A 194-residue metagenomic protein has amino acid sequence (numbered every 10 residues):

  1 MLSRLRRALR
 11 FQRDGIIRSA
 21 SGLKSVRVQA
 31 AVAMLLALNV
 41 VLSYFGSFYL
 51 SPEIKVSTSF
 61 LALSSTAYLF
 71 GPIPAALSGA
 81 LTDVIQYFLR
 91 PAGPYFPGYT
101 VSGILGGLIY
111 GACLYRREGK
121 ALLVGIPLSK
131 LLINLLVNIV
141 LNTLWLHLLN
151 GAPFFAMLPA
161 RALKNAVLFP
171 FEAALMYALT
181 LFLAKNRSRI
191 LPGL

Functional and structural regions predicted by a protein language model:
M1-L194: Loop-helix junctions at membrane interfaces
